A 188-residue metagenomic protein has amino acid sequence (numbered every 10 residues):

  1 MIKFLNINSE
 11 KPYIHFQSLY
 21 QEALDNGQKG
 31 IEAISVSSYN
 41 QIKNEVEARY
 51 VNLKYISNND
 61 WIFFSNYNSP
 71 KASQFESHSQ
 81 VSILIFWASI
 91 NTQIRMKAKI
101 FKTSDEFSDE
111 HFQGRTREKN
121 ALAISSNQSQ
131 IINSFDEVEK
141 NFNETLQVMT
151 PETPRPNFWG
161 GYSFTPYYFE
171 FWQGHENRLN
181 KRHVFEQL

Functional and structural regions predicted by a protein language model:
M1-L188: Binding-site signature for planar aromatic cofactors or substrates
